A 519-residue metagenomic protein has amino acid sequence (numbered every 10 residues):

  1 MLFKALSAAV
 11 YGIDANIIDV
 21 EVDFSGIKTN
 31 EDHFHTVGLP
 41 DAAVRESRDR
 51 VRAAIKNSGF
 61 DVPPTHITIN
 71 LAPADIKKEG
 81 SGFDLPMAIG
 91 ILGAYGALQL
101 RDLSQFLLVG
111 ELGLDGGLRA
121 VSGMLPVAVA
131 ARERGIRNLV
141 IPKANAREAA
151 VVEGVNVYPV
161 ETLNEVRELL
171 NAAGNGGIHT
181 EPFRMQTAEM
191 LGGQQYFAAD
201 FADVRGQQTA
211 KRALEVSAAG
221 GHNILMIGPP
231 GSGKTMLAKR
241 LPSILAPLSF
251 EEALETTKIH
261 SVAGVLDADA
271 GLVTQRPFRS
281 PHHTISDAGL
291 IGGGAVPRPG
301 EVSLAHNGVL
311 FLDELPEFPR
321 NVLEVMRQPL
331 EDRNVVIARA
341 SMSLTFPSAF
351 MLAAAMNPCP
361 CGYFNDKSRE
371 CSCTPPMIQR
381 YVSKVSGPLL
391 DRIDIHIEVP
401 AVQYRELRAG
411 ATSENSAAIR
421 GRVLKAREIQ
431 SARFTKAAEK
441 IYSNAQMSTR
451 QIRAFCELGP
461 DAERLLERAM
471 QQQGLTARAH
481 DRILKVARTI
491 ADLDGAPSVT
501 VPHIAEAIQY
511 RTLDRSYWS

Functional and structural regions predicted by a protein language model:
M1-L225, P229-S232, A338, A479-H480 (+2 more regions): Peripheral, non-AAA+ core regions of ATP-driven protein-machinery
P40-R48, P63, N70-G80, V296-P297 (+1 more regions): Basic, amphipathic alpha-helical bundle interface domains used for macromolecular binding and assembly
V62-T65, D102-L103, G135, E153 (+8 more regions): Short loop/turn elements that form and flank the Walker-type P-loop nucleotide-binding site in RecA-like NTPase cores
L114, L310-F311, E317-F318, Y404: Residues immediately C-terminal
N175-V216, G220, P247-V302: P-loop NTPase nucleotide-binding/switch module
L225-D267, D332: Walker A/P-loop
N307, D313-E314, V325: Walker B catalytic acidic pair
